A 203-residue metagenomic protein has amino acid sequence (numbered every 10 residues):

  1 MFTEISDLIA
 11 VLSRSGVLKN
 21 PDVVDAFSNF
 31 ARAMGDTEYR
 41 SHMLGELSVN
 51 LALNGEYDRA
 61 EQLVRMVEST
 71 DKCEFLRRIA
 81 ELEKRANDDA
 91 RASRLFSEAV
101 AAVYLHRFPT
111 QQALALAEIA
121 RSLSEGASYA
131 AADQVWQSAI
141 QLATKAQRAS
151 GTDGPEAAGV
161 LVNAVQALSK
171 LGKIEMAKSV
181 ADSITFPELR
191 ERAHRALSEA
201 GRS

Functional and structural regions predicted by a protein language model:
M1-S203: Non-catalytic tandem-repeat scaffold regions and their flanking low-complexity/translocation tails
